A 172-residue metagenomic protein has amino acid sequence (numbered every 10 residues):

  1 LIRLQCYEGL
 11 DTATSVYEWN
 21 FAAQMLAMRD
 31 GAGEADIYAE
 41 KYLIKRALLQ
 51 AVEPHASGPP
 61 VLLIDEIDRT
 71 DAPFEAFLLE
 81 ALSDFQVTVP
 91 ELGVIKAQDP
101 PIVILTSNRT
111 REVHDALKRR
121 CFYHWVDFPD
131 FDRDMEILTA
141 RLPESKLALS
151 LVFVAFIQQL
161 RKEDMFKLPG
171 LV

Functional and structural regions predicted by a protein language model:
L1-V172: C-terminal regulatory/interaction module of P-loop NTP-utilizing enzymes
